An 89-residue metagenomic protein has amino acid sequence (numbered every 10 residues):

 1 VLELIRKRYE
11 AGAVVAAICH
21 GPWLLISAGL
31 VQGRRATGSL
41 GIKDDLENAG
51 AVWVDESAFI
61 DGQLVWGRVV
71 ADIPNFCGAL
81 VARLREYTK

Functional and structural regions predicted by a protein language model:
V1-K89: Active-site-adjacent pocket-lining segments in enzyme domains
